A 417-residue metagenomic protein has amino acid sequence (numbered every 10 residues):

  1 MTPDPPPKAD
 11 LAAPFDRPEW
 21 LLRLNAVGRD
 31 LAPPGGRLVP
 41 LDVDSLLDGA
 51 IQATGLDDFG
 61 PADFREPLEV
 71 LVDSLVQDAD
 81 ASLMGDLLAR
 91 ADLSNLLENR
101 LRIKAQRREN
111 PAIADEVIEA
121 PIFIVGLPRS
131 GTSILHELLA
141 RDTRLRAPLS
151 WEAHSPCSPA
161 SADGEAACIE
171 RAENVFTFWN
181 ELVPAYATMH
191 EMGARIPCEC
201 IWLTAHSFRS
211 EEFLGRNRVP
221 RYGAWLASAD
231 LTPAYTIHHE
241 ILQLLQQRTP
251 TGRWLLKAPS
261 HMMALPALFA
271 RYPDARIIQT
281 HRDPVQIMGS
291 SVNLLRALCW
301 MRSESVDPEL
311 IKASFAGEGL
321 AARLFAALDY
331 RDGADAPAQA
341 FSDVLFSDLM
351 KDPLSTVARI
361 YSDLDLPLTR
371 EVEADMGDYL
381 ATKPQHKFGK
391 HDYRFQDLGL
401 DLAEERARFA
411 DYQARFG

Functional and structural regions predicted by a protein language model:
M1-A105, R218-Y235, L242-T249, S291-D343 (+1 more regions): PAPS-dependent sulfotransferases, especially Golgi type II membrane carbohydrate sulfotransferases
A105-D115: Pre-Walker A adenine-sensing motif
A114-I122: A short, charged/proline- and glycine-enriched loop that marks the coil->beta-strand transition at the N-terminal
F123-D142: Glycine-rich phosphate-binding P-loop
V125-L127, L255-P259, F346: Short His-Asn-centered micro-motif
R141-W151: Post-Walker A helix-loop "phosphate-sensing" segment adjacent to the P-loop in P-loop NTPases
E152-W254: PAPS-dependent sulfation machinery
K257, L268-N293: Conserved phosphate-donor/acceptor-positioning beta-strand/loop module used by diverse small-molecule
